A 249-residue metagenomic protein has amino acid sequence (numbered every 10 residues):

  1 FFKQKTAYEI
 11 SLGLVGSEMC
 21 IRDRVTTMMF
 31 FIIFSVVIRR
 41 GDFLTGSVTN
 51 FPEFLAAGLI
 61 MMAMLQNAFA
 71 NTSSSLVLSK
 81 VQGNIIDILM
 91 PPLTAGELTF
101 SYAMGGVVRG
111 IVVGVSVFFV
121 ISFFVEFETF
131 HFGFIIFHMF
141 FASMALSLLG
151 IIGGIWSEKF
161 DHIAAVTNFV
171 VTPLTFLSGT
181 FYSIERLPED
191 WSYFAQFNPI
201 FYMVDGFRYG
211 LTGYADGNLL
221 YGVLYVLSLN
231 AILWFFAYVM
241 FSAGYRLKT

Functional and structural regions predicted by a protein language model:
Q4-C20: Short, small-residue-biased leader/transition segments that mark boundaries at the very start of proteins
K5, G96, F100, L187-L211: Hydrophobic alpha-helical segments of integral membrane proteins, encompassing both true transmembrane helices
S17-E18, R22-S79, E126-F132, A165 (+2 more regions): Transmembrane helix-boundary elements of multi-pass transport/secretion proteins, especially ABC-type permease modules
T26-F30, F51-I121, G150, F169 (+1 more regions): Hydrophobic alpha-helical transmembrane segments of multi-pass membrane transport proteins
I33, V37-I38, L76, I85-I88 (+8 more regions): Hydrophobic alpha-helical interface/terminus motif in multipass membrane transporters
V36, G154-F197, F201: Transmembrane helix segments
L78, G83-M90, E158, N168 (+2 more regions): Short amphipathic alpha-helical coupling elements at transmembrane boundaries
A95-T167, Y214-Y238: Alpha-helical transmembrane segments and their short interhelical loops
